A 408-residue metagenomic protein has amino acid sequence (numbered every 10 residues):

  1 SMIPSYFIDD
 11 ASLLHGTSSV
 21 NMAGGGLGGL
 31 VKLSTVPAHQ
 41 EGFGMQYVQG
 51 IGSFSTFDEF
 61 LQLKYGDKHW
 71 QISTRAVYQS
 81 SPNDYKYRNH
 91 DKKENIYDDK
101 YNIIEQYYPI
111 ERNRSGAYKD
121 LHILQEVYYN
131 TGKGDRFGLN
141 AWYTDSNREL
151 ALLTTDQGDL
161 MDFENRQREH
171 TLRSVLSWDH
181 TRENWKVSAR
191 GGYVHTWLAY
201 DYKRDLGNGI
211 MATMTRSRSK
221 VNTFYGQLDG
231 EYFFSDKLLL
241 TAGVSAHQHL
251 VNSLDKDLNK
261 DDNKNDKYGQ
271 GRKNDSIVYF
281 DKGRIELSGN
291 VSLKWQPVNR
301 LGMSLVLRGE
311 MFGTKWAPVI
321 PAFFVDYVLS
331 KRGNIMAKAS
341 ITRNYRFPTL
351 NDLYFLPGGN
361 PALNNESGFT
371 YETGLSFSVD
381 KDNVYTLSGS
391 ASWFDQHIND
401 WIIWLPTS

Functional and structural regions predicted by a protein language model:
S1-H15, P357: Short acidic/polar hinge/loop motifs at secondary-structure boundaries that mediate gating or recognition
Y6-D10, V20-L33, P37-H90, E94 (+1 more regions): Outer-membrane beta-barrel translocator/receptor signature
Q49-S53, D67, Y78-P82, Y143-N147 (+9 more regions): Transmembrane beta-strands of outer-membrane beta-barrel pores
S55-S80, K92-N147, H170-R182, F234-L240: Transmembrane beta-barrel wall of Gram-negative outer-membrane proteins
H69-I72, P82, G134-F137, N184-V187 (+4 more regions): Repeated loop/turn-to-beta-strand initiation elements of outer-membrane beta-barrel proteins
S81, Y85, R114-D120, N130 (+2 more regions): Flexible loop and strand-edge segments within Gram-negative outer membrane beta-barrel domains
R166-R173, Y193, D201-S304, L329: Outer-membrane beta-barrel transmembrane domain signature of Gram-negative proteins, especially the mid-to-C-terminal
N184-Y202, S330, M336-K338, E366-S408: Membrane-embedded beta-barrel scaffold of Gram-negative outer-membrane proteins
